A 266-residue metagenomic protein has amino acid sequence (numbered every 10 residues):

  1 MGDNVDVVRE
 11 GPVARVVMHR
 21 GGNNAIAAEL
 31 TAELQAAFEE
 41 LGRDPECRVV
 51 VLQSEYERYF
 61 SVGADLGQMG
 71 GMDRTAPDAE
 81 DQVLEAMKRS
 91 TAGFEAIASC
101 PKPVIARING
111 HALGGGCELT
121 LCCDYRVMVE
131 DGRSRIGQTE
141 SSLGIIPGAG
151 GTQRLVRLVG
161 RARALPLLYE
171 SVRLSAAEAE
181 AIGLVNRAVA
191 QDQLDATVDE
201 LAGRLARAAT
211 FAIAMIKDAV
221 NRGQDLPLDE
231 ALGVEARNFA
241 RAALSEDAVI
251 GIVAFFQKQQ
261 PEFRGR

Functional and structural regions predicted by a protein language model:
M1-E57, G71, E95: Conserved CoA-thioester-binding segment of acyl-CoA-metabolizing enzymes
M1-M18, V172-A206, A214-Q224, G251-R266: Amphipathic alpha-helical segments at domain termini/boundaries
V16, L34, L52, D65 (+5 more regions): Terminal peptide-recognition signature
H19-A27, Q53-G63, C123-S141: Short, charged helix-to-loop "capping" segments that act as catalytic/coupling loops
E29-E33, R89, A96, T197 (+3 more regions): Charged catalytic carboxylate motif
S54-A96, A112, G144, P227: Glycine- (often His-adjacent) and acidic-residue-rich active-site loop that binds/positions the CoA thioester
E95-T210, S245: Crotonase-fold acyl-CoA enzyme core
